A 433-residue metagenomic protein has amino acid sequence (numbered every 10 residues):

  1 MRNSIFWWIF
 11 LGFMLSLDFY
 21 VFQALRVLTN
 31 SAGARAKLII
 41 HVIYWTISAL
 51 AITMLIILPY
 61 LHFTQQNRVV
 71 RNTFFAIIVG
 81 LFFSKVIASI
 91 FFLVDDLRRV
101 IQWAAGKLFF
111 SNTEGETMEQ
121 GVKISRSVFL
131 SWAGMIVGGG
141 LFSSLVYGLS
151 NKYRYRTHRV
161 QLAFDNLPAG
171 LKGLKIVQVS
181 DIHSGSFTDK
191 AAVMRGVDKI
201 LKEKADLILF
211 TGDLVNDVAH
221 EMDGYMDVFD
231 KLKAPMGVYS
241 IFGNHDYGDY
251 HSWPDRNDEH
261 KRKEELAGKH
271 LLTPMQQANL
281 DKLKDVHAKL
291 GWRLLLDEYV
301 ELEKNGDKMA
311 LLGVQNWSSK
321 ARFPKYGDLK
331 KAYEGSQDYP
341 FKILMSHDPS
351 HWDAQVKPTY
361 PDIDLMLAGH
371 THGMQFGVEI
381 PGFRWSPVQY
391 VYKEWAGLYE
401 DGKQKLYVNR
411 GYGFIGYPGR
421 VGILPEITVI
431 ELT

Functional and structural regions predicted by a protein language model:
M1-Y153: Non-catalytic terminal accessory segments
D18-V21, S31, L55-I57, L61-R68 (+2 more regions): Acidic, His/Gly-rich catalytic cores of divalent-metal-dependent hydrolytic chemistry
Y153-H158, G170-E259: Membrane-embedded segments
V160-A163, M226-V314: Extended active-site neighborhood of metal-dependent phosphoesterases/phosphodiesterases
A163-V177, W292-R293, Y299-L311, Q337 (+1 more regions): Beta-strand-turn-beta hairpins that frame and shape the catalytic cleft of phosphate-ester-processing enzymes
I176-A191, V215-D217, G248-L272, S318-P324 (+2 more regions): Acidic/histidine-rich helix-loop elements that form or flank divalent-metal/phosphate-binding sites at the catalytic
V177-S180, I208-G212, G237-N244, L295-D297 (+3 more regions): Active-site neighborhood of phospho(di)ester-bond hydrolases with catalytic His/Asp-centered motifs
P349-T428: Conserved beta-sheet core of the metallophosphoesterase superfamily
